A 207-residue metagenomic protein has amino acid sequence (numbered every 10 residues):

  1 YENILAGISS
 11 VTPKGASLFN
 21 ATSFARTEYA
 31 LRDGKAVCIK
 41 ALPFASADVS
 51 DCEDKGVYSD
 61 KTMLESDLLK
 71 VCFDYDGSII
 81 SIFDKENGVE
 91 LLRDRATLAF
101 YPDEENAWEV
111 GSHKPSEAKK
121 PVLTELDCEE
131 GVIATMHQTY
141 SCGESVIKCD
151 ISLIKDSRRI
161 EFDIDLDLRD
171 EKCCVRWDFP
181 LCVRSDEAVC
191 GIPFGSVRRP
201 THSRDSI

Functional and structural regions predicted by a protein language model:
Y1-D178, A188-V189, V197, T201-S203: Catalytic and substrate-binding regions of extracellular carbohydrate-active enzymes, especially polysaccharide lyases
P193: Active-site-proximal segment of RNA-dependent polymerases
D205-I207: A contiguous, surface-exposed recognition patch within enzymatic or periplasmic domains that forms
